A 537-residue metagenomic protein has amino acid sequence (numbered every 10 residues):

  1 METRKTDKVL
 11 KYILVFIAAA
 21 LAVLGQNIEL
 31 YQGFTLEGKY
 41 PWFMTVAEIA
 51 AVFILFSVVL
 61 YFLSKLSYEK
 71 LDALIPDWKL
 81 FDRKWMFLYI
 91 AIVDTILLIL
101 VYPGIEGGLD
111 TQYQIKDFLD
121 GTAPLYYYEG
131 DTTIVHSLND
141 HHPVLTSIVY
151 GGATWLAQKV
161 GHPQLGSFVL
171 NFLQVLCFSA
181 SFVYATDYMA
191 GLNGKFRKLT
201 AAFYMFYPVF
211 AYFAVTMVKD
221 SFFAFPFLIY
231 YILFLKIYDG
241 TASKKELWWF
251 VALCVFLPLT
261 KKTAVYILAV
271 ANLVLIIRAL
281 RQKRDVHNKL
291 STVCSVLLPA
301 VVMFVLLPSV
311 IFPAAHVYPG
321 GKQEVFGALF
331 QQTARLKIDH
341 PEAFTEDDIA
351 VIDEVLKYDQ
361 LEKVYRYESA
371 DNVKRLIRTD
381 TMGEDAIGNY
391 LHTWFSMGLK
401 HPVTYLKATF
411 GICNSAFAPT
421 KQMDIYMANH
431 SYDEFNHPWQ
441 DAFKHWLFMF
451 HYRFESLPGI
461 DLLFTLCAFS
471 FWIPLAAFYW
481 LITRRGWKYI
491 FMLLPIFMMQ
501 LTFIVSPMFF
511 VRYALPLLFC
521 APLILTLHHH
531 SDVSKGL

Functional and structural regions predicted by a protein language model:
L14-E29, F53-S57, L80-G108, L298-I311: Transmembrane signal-anchor helices characteristic of membrane glycosylation enzymes that use polyprenol
V58, V169-L192, I229: Transmembrane-helix motifs of polytopic, lipid-linked glycan transferases
A91, T200-P208, C254-P258: Short helix- or helix-capping micro-motifs that position conserved polar/aromatic residues at function-defining sites
L100-G107, L119-L176: Membrane-proximal lumenal/periplasmic loop motifs of glycosylation machinery
L109, Y212-F223: Short acidic/glycine- and proline-prone juxtamembrane loop motifs at membrane-interface regions of multi-pass membrane
L119, Y184, F223-D239, E246 (+3 more regions): Specific aromatic-rich, kink-prone transmembrane helix
L165-V169, K407-M492, I496: Membrane-interface anchor segments at the N-terminal boundary of transmembrane helices in multi-pass membrane enzymes
A314-W439: Membrane-proximal stem/loop segments at transmembrane-domain junctions that anchor or position
